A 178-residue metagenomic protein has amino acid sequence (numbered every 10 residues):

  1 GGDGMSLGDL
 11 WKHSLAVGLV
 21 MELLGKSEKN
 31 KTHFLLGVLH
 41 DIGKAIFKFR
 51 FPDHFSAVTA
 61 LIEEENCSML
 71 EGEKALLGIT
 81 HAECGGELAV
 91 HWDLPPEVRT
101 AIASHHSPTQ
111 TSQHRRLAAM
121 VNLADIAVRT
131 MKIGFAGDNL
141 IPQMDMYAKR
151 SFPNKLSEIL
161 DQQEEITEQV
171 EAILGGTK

Functional and structural regions predicted by a protein language model:
G1-A82, E87-V90, P96, T100-S104 (+3 more regions): Acidic/His-rich, divalent-metal-binding segments that scaffold phosphate/diphosphate chemistry
S6, K29-T32, S68, P142-M146 (+2 more regions): Poly-acidic low-complexity segments
E63, K74-G86, L140-M146, L160-V170: Noncatalytic linker/hinge segments flanking ATPase motor cores
S112, M146-K178: Terminal helices and disordered tails flanking the catalytic cores of nucleotide-processing hydrolases
I126-R150: Short glycine/proline-rich, acidic loop/turn segments that cap or connect secondary-structure elements
